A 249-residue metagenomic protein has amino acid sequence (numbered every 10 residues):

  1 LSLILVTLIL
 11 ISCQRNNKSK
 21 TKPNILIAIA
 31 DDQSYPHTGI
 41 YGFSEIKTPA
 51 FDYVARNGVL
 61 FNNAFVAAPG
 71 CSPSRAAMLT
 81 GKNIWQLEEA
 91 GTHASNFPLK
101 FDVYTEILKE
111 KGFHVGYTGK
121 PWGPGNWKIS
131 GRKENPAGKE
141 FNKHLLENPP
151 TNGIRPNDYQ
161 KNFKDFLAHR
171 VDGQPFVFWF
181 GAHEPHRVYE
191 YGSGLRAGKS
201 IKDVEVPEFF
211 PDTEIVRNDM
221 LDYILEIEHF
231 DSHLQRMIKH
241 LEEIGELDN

Functional and structural regions predicted by a protein language model:
L1-S2, C13-N249: Formylglycine-dependent sulfatase
